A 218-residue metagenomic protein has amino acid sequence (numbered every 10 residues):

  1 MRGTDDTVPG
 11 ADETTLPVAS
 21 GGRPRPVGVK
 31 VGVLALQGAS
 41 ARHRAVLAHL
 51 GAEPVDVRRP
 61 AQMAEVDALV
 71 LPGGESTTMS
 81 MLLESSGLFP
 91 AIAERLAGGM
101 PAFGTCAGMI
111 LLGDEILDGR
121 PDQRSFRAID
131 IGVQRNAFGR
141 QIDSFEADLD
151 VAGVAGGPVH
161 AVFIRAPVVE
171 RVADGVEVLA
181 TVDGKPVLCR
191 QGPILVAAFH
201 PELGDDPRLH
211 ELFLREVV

Functional and structural regions predicted by a protein language model:
M1-R23, R135-V218: Amide-donor transfer/coupling interface in amidating biosynthetic enzymes
M1-S85, P90-A97, P207-V218: N-terminal beta1-alpha1 cap of cysteine-dependent amidohydrolase-like domains
G28, E65-V66, G98-M100, Q123-R124 (+3 more regions): Short coil/turn connectors at secondary-structure junctions
A35-Q37, R58, D130, A137 (+2 more regions): Residues at the C-termini of beta-strands that transition into short coil/loop
L36, A107, F199: Cofactor-binding loop segments of dinucleotide-utilizing enzymes, especially the Rossmann-like FAD- and NAD(P)+-binding
E53-V55, A102, I194: Hydrophobic anchor at the start of a short beta-strand that flanks the dinucleotide cofactor-binding loop
L71, G104, A197: Redox-cofactor binding/interface segments in oxidoreductases and associated redox assembly factors
S76-D150: Cysteine-nucleophile active-site neighborhood
